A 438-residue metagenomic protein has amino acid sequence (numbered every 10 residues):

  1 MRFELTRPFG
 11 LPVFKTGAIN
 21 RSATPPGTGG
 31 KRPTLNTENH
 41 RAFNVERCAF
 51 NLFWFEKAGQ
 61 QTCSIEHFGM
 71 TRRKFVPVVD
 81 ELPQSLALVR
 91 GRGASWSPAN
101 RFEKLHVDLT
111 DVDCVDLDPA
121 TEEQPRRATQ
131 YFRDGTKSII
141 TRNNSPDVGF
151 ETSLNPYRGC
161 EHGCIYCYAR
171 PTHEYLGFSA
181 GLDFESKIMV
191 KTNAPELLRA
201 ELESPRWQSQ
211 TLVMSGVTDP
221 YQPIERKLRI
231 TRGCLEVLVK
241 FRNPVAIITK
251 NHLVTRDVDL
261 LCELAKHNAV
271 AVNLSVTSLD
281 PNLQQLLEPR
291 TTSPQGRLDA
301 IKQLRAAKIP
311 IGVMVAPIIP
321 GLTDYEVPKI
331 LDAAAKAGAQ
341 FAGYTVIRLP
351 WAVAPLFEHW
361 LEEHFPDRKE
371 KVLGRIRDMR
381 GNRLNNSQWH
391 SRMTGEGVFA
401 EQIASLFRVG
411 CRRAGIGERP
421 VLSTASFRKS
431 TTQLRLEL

Functional and structural regions predicted by a protein language model:
M1-R2, G27-G69: N-terminal, intrinsically disordered charge-dense segments
R2, I19-N20: Short glycine-rich, low-complexity segments
N51-T152: Flexible, acidic/Gly-rich N-terminal and inter-domain linker regions that tether and position cofactor-handling modules
E122-R158, I165-N273, T277-Q285, P294-A306: Conserved Radical SAM active-site core
L228, C262-V276, T323-Q340, E401-S405: Short, electropositive alpha-helical surface patch
N282-E288, P317-Y325, F341-G397, S426-R428: Flexible glycine/acidic-rich beta-alpha junction loops that bind and position SAM and/or redox cofactors in anaerobic
Q295-V353, R375-M379, V409-R413: Conserved C-terminal portion of the radical SAM core fold that forms the substrate/S-adenosylmethionine-binding
V421-L438: Short, amphipathic C-terminal "tail helix"
